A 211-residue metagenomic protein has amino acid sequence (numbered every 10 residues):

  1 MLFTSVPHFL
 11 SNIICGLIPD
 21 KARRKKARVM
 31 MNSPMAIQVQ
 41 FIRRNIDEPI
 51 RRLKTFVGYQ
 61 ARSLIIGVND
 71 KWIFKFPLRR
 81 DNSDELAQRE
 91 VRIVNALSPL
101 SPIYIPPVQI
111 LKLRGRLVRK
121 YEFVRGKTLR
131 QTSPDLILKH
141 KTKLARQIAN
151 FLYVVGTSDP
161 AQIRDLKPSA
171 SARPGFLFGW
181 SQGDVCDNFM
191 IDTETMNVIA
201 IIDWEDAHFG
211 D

Functional and structural regions predicted by a protein language model:
L2, V6, N95, M196-I199 (+1 more regions): A conserved long alpha-helix in the C-terminal portion of kinase-like catalytic domains
L2-R51: Juxta-kinase regulatory segment immediately upstream of eukaryotic protein kinase catalytic domains
N32-A36, Y59, Q88, W180: Conserved phosphate-coordination/catalytic loops
Q40, N95, N188: Active-site phosphate/pyrophosphate- and oxyanion-stabilizing loops and adjacent acidic/basic residues in soluble
R51-D165, T193: ATP-binding pocket architecture of kinase catalytic cores
K167-A172: Short linear capping/connector segments at secondary-structure termini
P174-F178: Conserved short strand/loop->alpha-helix "switch" segment adjacent to the catalytic nucleotide/phosphoryl-transfer site
G179, C186-D187, I191-D211: Active-site Asp-x-Gly
